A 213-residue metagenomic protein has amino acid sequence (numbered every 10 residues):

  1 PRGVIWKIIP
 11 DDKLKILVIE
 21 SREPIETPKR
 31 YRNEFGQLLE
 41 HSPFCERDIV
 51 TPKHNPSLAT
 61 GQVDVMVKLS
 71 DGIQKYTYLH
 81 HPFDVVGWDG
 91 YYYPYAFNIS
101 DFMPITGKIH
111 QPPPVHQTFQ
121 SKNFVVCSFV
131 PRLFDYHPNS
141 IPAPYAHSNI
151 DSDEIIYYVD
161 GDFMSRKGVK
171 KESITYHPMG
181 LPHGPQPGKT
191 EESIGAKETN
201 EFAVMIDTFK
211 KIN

Functional and structural regions predicted by a protein language model:
P1-N213: Jelly-roll (double-stranded beta-helix
